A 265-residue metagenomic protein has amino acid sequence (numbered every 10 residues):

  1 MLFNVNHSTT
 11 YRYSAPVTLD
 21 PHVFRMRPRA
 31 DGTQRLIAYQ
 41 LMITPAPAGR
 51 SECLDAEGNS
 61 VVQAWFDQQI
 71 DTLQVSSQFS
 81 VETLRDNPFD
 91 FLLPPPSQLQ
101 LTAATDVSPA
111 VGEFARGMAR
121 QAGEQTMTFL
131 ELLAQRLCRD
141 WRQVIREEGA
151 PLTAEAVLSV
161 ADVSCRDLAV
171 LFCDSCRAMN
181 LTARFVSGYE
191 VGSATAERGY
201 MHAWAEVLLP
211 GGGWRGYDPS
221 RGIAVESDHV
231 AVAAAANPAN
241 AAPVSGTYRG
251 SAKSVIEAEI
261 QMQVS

Functional and structural regions predicted by a protein language model:
M1, H7, D20-H22, Y39 (+5 more regions): Structural beta-strand/beta-sheet cores of well-ordered domains, especially the beta-sheet scaffolds that support
M1-G117: Linear, non-domain "peripheral" regions
M1-N4, T33-M42, V144-R146, D162-A169 (+3 more regions): A broad, low-specificity signal for short, low-complexity segments enriched in glycine/proline and polar/charged
Y11, A15, F24, L41 (+11 more regions): Flexible, active-site-adjacent loop/turn segments at secondary-structure boundaries
R25-R27, M42-T44, Q78, E82 (+4 more regions): Residues in well-ordered beta-strands of folded domains
V81-R85, D90, P95-V163, L171 (+3 more regions): Secondary-structure boundary elements
D167-A252: Hydrophobic/aromatic-rich core segments of domains that either
